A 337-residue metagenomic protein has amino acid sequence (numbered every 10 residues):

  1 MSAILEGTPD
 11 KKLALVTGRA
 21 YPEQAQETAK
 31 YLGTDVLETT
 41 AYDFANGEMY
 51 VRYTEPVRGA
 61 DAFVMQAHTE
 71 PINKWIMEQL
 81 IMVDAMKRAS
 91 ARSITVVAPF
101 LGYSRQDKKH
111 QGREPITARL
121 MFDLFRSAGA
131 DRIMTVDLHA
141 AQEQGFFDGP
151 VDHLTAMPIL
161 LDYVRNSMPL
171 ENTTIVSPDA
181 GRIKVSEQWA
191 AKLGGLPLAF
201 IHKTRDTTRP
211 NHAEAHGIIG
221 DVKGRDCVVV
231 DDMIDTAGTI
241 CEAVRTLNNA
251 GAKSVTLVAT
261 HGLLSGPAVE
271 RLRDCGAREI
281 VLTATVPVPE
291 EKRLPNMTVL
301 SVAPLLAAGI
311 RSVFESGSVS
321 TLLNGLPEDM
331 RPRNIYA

Functional and structural regions predicted by a protein language model:
M1-A337: PRPP-associated nucleotide enzymes
